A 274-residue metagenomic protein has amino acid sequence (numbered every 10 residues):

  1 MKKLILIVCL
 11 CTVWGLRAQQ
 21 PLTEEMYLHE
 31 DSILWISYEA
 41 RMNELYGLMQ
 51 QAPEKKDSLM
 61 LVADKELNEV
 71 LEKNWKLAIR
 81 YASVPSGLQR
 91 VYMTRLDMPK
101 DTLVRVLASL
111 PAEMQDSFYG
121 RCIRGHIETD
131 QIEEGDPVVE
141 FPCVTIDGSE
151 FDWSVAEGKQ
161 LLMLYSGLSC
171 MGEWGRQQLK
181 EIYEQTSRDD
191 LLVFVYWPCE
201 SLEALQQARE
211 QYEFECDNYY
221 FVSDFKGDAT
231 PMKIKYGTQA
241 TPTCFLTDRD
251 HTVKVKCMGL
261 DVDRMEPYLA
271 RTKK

Functional and structural regions predicted by a protein language model:
M1-L22: Bacterial Sec-dependent N-terminal signal peptides
Q19-Y119: Preference for long, solvent-exposed alpha-helical segments and helix-linker "stalks"
L67-N68, R121-W153: N-terminal "domain-start" segment that seeds a small globular fold
F151-L179, L192: Short active-site neighborhood of thiol/selenol oxidoreductases, capturing the structured segment around
E157-L161, S187-L192, C216-D217, R249: Loop/turn elements at helix/coil->beta-strand transitions in domains of secreted/extracellular proteins
W174-E213, F225-K233: Structural microenvironment flanking redox-active thiols in thiol-disulfide oxidoreductases
R209-F245, R249: Short, internal strand/loop/helix patches that form the active-site neighborhood or redox-interaction surface
T241, F245-K274: Thiol-/selenol-based redox modules, centered on thioredoxin-like and closely related oxidoreductase domains
